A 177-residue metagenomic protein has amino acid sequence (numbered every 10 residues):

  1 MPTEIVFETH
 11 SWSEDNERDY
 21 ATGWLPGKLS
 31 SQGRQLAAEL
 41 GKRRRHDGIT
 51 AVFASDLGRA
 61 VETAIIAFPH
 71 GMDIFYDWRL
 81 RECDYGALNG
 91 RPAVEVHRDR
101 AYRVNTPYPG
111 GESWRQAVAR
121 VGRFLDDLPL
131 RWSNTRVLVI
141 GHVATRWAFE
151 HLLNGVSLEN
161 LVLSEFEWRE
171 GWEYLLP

Functional and structural regions predicted by a protein language model:
P2-G71, D99, E112: Active-site-proximal alpha-helix that buttresses catalytic centers in soluble enzyme cores
I5, S133-V143: Generic beta-sheet signal
E17-Y20, G86-G90, H151-L152: Short aromatic-enriched loop/helix-cap "lid" or pocket-rim segments at secondary-structure transitions that line
G27, A67-R123, V162, L175: Phosphate-handling substructures
A38-K42, G122-L130: Generic structural signal for well-ordered alpha-helical scaffold segments
R45-G48, L128-R136: Glycine-rich phosphate-binding loop signature in dinucleotide/nucleotide-binding domains
A54-S55, A119, I140-G141: Short beta-strand scaffold positions
N154-P177: Domain-level recognition of soluble alpha/beta enzyme cores, biased toward histidine phosphatases/phosphomutases
